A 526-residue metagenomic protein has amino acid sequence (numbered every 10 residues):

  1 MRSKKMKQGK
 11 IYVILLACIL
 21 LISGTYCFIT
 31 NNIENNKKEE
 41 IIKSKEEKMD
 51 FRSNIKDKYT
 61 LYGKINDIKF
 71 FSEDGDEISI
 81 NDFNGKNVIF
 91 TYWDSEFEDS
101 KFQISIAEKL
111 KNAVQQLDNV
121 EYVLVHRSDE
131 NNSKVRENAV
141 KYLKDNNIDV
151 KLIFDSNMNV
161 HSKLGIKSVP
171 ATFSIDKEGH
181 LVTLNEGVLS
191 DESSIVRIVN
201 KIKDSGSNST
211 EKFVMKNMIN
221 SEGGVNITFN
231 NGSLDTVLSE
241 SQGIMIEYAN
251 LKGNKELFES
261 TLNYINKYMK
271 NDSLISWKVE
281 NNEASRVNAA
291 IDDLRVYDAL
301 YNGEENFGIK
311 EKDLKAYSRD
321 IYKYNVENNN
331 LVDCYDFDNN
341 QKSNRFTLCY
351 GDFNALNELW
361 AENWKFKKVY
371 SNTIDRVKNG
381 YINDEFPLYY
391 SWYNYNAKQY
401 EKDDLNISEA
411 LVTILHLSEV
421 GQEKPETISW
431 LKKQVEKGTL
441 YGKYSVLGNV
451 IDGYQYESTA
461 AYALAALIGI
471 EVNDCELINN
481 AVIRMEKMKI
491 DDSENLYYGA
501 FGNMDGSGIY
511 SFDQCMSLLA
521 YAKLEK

Functional and structural regions predicted by a protein language model:
K4-A17, C27-I29: N-terminal Sec-pathway targeting helices
I42-I80, F102: N-terminal "domain-start" segment that seeds a small globular fold
I78-A107, V123: Short active-site neighborhood of thiol/selenol oxidoreductases, capturing the structured segment around
K101-D145, N159-S162: Structural microenvironment flanking redox-active thiols in thiol-disulfide oxidoreductases
A139-I175: Short, internal strand/loop/helix patches that form the active-site neighborhood or redox-interaction surface
D176-G206: Thiol-/selenol-based redox modules, centered on thioredoxin-like and closely related oxidoreductase domains
S207-V237, Y264-N288, D320-E327, Q434-K526: CBM-like carbohydrate-recognition segments
N208-K212, D235-E240, R286-I291, G308-Y462 (+2 more regions): Extended ligand-binding clefts on enzyme/binding-domain cores
